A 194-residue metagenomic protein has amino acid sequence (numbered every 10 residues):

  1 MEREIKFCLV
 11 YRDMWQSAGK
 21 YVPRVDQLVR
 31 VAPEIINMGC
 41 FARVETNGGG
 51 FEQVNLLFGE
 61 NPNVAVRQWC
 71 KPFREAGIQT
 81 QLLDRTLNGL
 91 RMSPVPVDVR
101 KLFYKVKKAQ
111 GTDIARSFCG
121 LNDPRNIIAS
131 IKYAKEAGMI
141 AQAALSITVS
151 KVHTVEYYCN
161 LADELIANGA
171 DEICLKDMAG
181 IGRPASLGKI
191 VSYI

Functional and structural regions predicted by a protein language model:
M1-A18, V66-K71: N-terminal amphipathic alpha-helix/helix-capping segment at the start of soluble metabolic enzymes
R12, R30, I36-V54: Terminal or standalone catalytic/regulatory effector modules within metabolic enzymes and repeat proteins
M14, S117, I173: Conserved, mostly hydrophobic/aromatic
S17-Q27: Short, polar loop/linker segments at the starts of domains and inter-domain junctions
A18, G180-I194: Active-site/ligand-binding-proximal alpha/beta "capping" segment
P33, G48-D163, R183: Active-site beta->alpha loop and helix N-cap motifs at the rims of alpha/beta catalytic domains
G39-F41, T112, A170: A structural motif
A162-D177: Conserved C-terminal portion of the radical SAM core fold that forms the substrate/S-adenosylmethionine-binding
